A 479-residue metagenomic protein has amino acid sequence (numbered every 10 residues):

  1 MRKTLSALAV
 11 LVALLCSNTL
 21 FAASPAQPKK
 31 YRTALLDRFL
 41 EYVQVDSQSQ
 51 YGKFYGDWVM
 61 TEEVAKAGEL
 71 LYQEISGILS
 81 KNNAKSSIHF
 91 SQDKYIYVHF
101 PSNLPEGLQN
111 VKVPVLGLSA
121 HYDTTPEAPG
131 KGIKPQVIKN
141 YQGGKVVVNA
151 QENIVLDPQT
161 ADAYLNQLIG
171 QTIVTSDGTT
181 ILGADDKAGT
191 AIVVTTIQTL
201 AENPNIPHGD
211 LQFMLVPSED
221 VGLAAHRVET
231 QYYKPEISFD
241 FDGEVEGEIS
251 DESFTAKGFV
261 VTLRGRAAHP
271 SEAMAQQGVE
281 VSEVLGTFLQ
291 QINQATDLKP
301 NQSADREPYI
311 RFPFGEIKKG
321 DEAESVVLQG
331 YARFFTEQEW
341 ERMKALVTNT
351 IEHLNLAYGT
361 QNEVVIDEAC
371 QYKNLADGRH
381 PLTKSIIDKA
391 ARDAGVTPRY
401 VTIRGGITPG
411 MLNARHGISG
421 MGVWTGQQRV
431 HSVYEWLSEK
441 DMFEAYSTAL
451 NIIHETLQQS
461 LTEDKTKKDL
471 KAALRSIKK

Functional and structural regions predicted by a protein language model:
A9-T19: Bacterial N-terminal signal peptides
A26-E62, V174-T175, C370, Q428-S432 (+1 more regions): N-terminal capping segment at the start of a domain
L35, E202, E280-L298, Q338-H353 (+3 more regions): His/Asp/Glu-rich mid-to-C-terminal helical/loop segments that flank catalytic regions of hydrolases
K53-V113, G117-S119, D123: A non-catalytic alpha/beta surface segment that caps or lines the substrate-entry region of metallo-dependent hydrolase
G107-I206, D210, L215: Active-site metal-coordination/substrate-binding segment of hydrolases, especially metallo-dependent peptidases
V146, D162-A184, S218-L356, Q361-L375: Midchain, well-structured core segments that form catalytic/ion-binding scaffolds
Q198-V221, Q302-R306, T462-D469: Short helix-loop-beta-strand segments that form the rim/entrance of peptidase-like active sites
S282-P313, Q371-T425: Active-site-adjacent substrate-binding region of metalloamidase/peptidase-like peptide-processing proteins
